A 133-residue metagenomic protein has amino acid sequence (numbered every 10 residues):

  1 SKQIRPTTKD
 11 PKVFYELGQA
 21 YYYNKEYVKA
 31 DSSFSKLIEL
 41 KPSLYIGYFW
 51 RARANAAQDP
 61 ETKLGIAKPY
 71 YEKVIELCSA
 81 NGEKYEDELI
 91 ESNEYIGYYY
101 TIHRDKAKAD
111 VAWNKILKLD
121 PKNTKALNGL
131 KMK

Functional and structural regions predicted by a protein language model:
K2-P6, S35-E39, E76, E83-K84 (+1 more regions): Conserved structural position within tetratricopeptide repeats
D10, L44, L89, K122-N123: Residue-level recognition of tetratricopeptide repeat
N24, Q58-E61, H103: Structural motif corresponding to the intra-repeat A-B loop/turn of tetratricopeptide repeats
